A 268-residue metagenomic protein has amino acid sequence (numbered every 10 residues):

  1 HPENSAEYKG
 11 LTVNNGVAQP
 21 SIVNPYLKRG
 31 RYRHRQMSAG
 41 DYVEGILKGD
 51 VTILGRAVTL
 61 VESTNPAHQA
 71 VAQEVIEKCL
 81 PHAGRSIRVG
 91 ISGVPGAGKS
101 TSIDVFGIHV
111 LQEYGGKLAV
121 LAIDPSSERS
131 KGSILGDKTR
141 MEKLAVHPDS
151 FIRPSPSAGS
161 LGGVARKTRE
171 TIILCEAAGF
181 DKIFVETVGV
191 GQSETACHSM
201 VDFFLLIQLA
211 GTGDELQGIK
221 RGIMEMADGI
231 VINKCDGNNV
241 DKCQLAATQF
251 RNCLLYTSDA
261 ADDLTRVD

Functional and structural regions predicted by a protein language model:
H1-P81, E113, D241, A246: Non-catalytic terminal/linker segments enriched in charged/polar, low-complexity residues
D41-L47, G55-S86, I108-S193: Nucleotide-state-sensitive switch-loop elements of NTP-binding domains
V89-I91: Hydrophobic anchor at the beta1->P-loop junction of P-loop NTPases
K99: Conserved lysine of the Walker
S102: Hydrophobic positions on the alpha1 helix immediately C-terminal to the Walker A/P-loop
T195-A210, D228: Inter-motif core of Ras-like GTPase G domains
L205-I207, M226-D236, Q249, L255-S258: Conserved beta-strand/loop subsegment of P-loop NTPase cores
Y256-D268: Single conserved hydrophobic/aromatic residue that forms the stacking wall/gate of nucleotide- or nucleobase-binding
